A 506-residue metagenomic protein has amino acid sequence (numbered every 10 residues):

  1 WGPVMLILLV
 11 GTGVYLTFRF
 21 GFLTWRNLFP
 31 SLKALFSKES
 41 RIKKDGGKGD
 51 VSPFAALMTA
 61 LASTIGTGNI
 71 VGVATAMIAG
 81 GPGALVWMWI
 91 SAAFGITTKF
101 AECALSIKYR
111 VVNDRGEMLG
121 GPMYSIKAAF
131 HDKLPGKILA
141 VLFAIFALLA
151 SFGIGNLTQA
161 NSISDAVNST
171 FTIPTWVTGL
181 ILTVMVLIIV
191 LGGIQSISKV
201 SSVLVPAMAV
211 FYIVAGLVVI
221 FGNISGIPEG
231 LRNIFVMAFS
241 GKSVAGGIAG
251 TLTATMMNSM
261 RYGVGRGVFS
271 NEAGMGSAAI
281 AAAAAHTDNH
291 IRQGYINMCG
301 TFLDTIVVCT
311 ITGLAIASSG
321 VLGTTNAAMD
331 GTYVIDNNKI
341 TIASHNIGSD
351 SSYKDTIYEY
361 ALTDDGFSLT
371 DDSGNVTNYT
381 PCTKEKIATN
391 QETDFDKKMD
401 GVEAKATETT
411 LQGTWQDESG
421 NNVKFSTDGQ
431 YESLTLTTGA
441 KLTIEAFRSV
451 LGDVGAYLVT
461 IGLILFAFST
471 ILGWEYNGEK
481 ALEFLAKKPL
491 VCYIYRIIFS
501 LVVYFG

Functional and structural regions predicted by a protein language model:
W1-S63, T67, M77-A84, G95: N-terminal alpha-helical transmembrane segments of multi-pass membrane transport and channel/translocase proteins
L6-G11, K137-I145, S169-I194, V210-F211 (+2 more regions): Transmembrane alpha-helical segments of multi-pass small-molecule transport proteins
L8-L32, A160-V167, P174-V236: Membrane-interface loop-to-helix entry segments
L16-T17, S91-G116, K127-N161, D165-I189 (+1 more regions): Helix-loop-helix module between adjacent transmembrane segments
I42-M77, L105-A129, I145-L148, A249-F302: Alpha-helical membrane segments and immediately flanking helix-loop junctions that form or couple to the substrate/ion
E102-R110, A215-F235, V244-T251, A285 (+3 more regions): Extracellular/periplasmic helix-exit of transmembrane alpha-helices
T324-D355, E359-Y360, D396-D400, T409 (+2 more regions): N-terminal glycine/threonine-rich, aromatic-flanked beta-hairpin/loop signature
K384-T414: N-terminal helix-cap/turn-to-beta initiation motif at the start of protein domains
